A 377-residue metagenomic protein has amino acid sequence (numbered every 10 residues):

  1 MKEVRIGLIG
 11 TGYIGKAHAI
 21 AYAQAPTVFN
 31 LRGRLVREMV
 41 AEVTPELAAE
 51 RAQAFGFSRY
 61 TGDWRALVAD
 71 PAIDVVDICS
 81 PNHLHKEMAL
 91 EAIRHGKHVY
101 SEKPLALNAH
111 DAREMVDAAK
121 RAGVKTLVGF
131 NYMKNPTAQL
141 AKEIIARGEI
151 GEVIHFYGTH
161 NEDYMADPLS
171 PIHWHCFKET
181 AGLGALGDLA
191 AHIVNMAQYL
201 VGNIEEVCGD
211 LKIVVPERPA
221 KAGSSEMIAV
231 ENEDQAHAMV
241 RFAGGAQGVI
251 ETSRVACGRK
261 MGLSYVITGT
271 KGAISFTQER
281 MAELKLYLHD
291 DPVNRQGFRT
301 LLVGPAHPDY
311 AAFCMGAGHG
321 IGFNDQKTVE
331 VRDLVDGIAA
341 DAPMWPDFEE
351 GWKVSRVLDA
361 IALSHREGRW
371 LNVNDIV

Functional and structural regions predicted by a protein language model:
M1-F55: N-terminal Rossmann-like dinucleotide-binding module
N30, R59-A72: Short acidic low-complexity segments
R34-M39, G337-V354: Glycine- and charged-residue-rich phosphate/anionic-cofactor binding loop of Rossmann-like
L35-M39, S58, D74-V76, L183-G184: Short active-site oxyanion
T61, S101, L107, T126-V128 (+3 more regions): Hydrophobic residues in well-ordered beta-strands that form the structural core
V75-M133, G148: Beta-strand-loop-alpha-helix segment that lines the small-molecule cofactor/substrate pocket of alpha/beta enzymes
N131, A220-E233, H237-G244, V266 (+2 more regions): C-terminal glycine/acidic-rich active-site capping loop/insertion
Y132-E231, L284, G368: Predominantly a Rossmann-like dinucleotide-binding segment in NAD(P)-dependent oxidoreductases
